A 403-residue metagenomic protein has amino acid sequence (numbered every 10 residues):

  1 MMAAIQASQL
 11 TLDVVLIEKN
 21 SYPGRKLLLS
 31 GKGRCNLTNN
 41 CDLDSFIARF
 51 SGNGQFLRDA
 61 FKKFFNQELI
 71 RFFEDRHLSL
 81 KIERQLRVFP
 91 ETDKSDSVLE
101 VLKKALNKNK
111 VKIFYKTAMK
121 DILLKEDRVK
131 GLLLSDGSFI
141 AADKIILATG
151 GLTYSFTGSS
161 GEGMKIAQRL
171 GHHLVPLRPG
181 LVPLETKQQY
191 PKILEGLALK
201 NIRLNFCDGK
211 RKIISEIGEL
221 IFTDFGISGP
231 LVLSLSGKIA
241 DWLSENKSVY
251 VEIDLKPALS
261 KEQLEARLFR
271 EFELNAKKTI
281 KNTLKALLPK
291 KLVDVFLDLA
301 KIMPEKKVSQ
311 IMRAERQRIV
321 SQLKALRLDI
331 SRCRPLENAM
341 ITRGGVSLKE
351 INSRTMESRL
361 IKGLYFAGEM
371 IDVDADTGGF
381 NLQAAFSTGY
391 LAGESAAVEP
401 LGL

Functional and structural regions predicted by a protein language model:
M1-L16, F386-V398: N-terminal Rossmann-like FAD-binding beta1-loop-alpha1 element of flavoenzymes
S8-K32: Glycine-rich FAD pyrophosphate-binding loop
V15-I17, M119, L132, F139-S159 (+4 more regions): Short hydrophobic core segments
S21-L29, L37, L43-D44, H173-R178 (+2 more regions): An anion/pyrophosphate-binding glycine-rich loop and adjacent beta-alpha core in soluble alpha-beta enzymes
L28-A60: N-terminal glycine-rich dinucleotide-binding loop that anchors FAD/FMN and/or NAD(P) in oxidoreductases
D59-K144, V293, L297: Feature captures the FAD/FMN-dependent oxidoreductase FAD-binding
F114-K116, D121, D294-D374: A glycine-rich dinucleotide-binding beta-alpha-beta segment and adjacent secondary-structure elements that constitute
G151-L170, V373-L401: A conserved FAD-binding loop/helix module that cradles the flavin
